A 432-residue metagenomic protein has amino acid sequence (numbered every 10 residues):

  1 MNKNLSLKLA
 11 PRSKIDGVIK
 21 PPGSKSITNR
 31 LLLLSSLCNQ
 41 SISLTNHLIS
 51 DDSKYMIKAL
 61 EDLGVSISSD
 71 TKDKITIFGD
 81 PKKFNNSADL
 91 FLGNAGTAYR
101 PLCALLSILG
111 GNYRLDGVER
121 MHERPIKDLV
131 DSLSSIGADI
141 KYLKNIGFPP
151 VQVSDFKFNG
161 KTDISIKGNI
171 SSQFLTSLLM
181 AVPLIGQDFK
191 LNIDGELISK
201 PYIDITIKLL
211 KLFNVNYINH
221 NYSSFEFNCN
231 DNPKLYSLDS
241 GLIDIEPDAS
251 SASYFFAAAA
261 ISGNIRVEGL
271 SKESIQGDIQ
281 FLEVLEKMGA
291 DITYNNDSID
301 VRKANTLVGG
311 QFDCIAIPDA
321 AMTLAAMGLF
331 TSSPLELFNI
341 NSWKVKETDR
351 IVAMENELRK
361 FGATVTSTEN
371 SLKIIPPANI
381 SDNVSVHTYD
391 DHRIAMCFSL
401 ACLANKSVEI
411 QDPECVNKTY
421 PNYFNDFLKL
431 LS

Functional and structural regions predicted by a protein language model:
M1-S432: Structural preference for solvent-exposed beta-strand-turn elements and adjacent flexible terminal/loop segments within
